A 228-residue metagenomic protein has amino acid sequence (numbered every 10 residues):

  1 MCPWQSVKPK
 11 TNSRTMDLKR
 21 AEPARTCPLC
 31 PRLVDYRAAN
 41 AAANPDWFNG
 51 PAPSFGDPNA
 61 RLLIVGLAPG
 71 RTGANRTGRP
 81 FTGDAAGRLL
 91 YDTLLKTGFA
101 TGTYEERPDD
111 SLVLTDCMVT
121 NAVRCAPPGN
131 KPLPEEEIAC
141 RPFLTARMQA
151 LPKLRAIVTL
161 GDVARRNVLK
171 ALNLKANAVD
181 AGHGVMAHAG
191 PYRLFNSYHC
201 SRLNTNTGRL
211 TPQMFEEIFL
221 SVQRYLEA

Functional and structural regions predicted by a protein language model:
M16-A181, A187-A228: A polyanion-binding, active-site-adjacent surface
